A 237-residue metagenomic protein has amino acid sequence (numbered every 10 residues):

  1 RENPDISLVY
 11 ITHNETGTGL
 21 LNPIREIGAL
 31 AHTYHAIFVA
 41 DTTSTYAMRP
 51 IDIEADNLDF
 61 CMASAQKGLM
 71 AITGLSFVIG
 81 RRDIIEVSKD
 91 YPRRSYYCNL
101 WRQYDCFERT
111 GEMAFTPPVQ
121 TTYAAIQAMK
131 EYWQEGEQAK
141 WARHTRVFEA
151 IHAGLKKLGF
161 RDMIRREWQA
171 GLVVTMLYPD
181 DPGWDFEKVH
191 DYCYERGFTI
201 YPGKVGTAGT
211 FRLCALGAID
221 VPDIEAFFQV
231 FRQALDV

Functional and structural regions predicted by a protein language model:
R1-A47, F60: Active-site phosphate-binding strand-loop segment of PLP-dependent enzymes
F38-V39, D162, I200: Hydrophobic beta-strand scaffold residues
E54-Q66: Conserved active-site segment immediately N-terminal to the catalytic lysine that forms the internal aldimine
Q66-A153: Active-site C-terminal subdomain of aminotransferase-like
R161-Y192: Conserved PLP-binding catalytic core of the aspartate aminotransferase-like
R196-R212: Conserved PLP cofactor-binding pocket of PLP-dependent enzymes
G209-V237: PLP-dependent enzyme catalytic core of the Aspartate aminotransferase-like
